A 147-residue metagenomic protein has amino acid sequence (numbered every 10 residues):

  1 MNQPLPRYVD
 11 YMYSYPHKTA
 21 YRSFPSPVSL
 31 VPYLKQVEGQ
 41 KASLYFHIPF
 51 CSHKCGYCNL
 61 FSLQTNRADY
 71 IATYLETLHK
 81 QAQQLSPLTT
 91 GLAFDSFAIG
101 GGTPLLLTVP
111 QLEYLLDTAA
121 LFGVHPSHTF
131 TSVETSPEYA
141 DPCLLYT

Functional and structural regions predicted by a protein language model:
M1-A42, H53: Flexible, acidic/Gly-rich N-terminal and inter-domain linker regions that tether and position cofactor-handling modules
E38-T73: Canonical Radical SAM [4Fe-4S] cluster-binding loop centered on the CxxxCxxC motif and its immediate flanking residues
Q40, L92, P126: Structured loop/turn residues at beta-strand edges in well-structured enzyme cores
Y70-T77, S136-P142: Glycine-rich anion/phosphate-binding loops
L78-L88: A short, N-terminal amphipathic alpha-helix
T89-G123, T131-C143: Conserved glycine-rich "GG(E/T)P / GGGxP" loop and the immediately following alpha-helix in the radical SAM core
Y146-T147: Conserved small/polar residues in nucleotide/adenosyl-binding loops
